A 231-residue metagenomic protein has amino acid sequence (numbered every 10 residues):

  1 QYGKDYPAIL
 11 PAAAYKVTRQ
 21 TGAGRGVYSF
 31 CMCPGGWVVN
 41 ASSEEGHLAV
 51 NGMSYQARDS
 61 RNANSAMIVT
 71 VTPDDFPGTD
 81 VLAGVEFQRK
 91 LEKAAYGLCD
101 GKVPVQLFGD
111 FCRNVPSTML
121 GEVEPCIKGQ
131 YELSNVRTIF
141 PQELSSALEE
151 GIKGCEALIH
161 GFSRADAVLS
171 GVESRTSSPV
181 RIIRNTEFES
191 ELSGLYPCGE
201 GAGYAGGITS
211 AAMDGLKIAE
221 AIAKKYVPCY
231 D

Functional and structural regions predicted by a protein language model:
Q1-D231: Residues forming the flavin
